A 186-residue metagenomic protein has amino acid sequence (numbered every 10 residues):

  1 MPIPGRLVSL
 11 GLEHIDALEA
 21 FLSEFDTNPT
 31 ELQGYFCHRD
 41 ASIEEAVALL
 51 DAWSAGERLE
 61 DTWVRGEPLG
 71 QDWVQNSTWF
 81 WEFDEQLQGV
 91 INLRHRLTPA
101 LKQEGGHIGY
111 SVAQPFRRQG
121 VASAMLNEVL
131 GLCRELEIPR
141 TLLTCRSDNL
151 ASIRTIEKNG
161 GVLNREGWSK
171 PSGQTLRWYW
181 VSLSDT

Functional and structural regions predicted by a protein language model:
M1-H107, L132, S172-T186: GNAT-family acyltransferases
R6, G109, L142-T144: Short aromatic/hydrophobic contact patches that present stacked aromatics for nucleic-acid/ligand binding
E13, L150-A151: Short alpha-helical
E82, R94, H107-R118, R146: A short, internal acetyl-CoA/4′-phosphopantetheine-binding micro-motif in the GNAT/acyltransferase core
H95-L97, Q114, R165-G167: Short, well-ordered turn and helix-capping elements at secondary-structure junctions
G109-V112, R118-E135, R154-K158: Conserved acetyl-CoA-binding loop-helix of GNAT-fold acetyltransferases
C133-T144: Conserved GNAT acetyl-CoA-binding A-motif
T144-C145, V162-W178: Conserved catalytic-core motifs of GNAT/GCN5-like acyltransferases
